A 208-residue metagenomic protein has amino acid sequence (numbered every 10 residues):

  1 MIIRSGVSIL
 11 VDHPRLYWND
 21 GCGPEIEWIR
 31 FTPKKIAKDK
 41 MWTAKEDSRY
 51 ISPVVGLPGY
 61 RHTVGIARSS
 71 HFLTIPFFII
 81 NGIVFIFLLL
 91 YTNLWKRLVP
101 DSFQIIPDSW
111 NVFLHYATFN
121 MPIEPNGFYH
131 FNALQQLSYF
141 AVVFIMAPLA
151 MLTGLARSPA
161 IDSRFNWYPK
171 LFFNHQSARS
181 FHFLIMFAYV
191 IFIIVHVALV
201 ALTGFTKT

Functional and structural regions predicted by a protein language model:
M1-T208: Membrane-embedded alpha-helical bundles that constitute the cytochrome b-like, heme-associated redox core of multi-pass
